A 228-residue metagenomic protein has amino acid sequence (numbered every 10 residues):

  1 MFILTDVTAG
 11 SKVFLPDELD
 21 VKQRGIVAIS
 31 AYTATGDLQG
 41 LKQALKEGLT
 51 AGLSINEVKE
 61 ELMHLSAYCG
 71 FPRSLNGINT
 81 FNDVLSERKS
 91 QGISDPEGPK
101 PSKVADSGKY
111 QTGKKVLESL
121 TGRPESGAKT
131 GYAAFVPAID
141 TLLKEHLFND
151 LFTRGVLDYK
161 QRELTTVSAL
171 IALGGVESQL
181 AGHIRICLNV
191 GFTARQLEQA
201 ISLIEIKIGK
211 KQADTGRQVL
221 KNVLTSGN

Functional and structural regions predicted by a protein language model:
M1-K22, A34-T50, F71-Y159, A172 (+2 more regions): Acidic, glycine/proline-rich low-complexity segments that act as flexible tails and inter-domain linkers
R24-Y32, V58-L62, Q161-I171, L180 (+1 more regions): Short, structured motif recognition centered on aromatic/hydrophobic residues
A44, E177-R185, E198: Short conserved catalytic/interaction loops centered on acidic-Pro-aromatic/His motifs
L53-E57: Winged helix-turn-helix DNA-binding recognition segment
